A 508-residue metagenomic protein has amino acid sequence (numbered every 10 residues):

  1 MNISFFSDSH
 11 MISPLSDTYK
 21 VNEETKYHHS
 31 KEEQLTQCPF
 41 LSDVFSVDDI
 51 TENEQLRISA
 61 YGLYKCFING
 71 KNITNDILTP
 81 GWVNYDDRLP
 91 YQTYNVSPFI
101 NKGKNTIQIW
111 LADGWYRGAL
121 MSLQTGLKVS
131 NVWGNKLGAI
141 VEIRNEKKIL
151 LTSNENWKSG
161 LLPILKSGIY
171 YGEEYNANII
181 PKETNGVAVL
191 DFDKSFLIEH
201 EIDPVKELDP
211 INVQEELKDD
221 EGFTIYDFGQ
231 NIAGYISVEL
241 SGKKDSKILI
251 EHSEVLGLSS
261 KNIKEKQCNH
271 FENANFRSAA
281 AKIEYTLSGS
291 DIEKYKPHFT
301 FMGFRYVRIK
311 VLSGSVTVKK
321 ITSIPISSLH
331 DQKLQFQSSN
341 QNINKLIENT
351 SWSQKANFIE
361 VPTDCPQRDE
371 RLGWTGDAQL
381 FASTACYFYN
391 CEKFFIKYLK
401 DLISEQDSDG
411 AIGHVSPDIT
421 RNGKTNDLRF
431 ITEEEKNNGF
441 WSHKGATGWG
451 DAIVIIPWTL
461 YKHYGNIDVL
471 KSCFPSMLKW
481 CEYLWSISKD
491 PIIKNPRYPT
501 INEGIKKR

Functional and structural regions predicted by a protein language model:
M1-R368, G376-D377, C391-I396, G413-P417 (+7 more regions): Extracellular/oxidizing-compartment recognition motifs
L312, L380-C391, A452-V469: Well-ordered alpha-helical scaffold segments within catalytic/enzyme domains
D377, Y398, S408, W449-I456 (+1 more regions): Amphipathic, well-ordered alpha-helical segments in soluble domains
L380, D401, S476-I487: Alpha-helical scaffold segments in carbohydrate-active enzymes
T384-S408: Active-site diphosphate/adenylate-binding microenvironment
P417-K424, N438-G465: Charged, long alpha-helical assembly modules
